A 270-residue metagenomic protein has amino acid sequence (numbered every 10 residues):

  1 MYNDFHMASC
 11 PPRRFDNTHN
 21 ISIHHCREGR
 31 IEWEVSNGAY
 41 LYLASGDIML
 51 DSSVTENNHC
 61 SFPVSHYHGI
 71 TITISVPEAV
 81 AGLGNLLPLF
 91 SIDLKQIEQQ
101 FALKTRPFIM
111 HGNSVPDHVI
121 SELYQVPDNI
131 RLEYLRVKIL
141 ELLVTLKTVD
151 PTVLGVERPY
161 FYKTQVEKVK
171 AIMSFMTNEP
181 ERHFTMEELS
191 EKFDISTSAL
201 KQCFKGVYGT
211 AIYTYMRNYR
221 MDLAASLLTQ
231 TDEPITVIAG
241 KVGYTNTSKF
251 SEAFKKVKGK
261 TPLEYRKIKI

Functional and structural regions predicted by a protein language model:
M1-M7: A short glycine-rich, His/Asp/Glu-containing loop-to-beta-strand
D16-E32, T71-V76: Short, conserved beta-strand element in jelly-roll/cupin
E34, A39-Y162, M186, E191-T197 (+3 more regions): Alpha-helical bundle regulatory/interaction domains
V156-K168, I172, N178, R182 (+1 more regions): Membrane-proximal linker segments that couple transmembrane helices to downstream signaling/catalytic modules
K170-N178, R182-E188, G206-S248, K267-I270: Terminal helix-turn-helix DNA-binding modules in bacterial transcription factors
I195, L200, T214-R217: Aromatic (often tryptophan-rich) hydrophobic motifs at membrane interfaces
L200, F204, K249-F250, F254: Short hydrophobic/aromatic patch on the recognition helix
S251-I270: …primarily DNA-binding HTH/wHTH and HhH modules…
